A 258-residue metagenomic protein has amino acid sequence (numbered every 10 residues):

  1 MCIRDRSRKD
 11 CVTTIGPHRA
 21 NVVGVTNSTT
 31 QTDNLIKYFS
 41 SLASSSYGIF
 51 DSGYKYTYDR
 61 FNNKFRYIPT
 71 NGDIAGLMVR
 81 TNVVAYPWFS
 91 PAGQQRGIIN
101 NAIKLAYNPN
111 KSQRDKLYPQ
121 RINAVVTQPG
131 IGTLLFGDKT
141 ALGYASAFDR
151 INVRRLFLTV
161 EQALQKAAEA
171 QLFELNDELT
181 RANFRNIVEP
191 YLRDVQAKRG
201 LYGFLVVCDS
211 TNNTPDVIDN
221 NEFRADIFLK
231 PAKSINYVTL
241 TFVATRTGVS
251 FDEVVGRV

Functional and structural regions predicted by a protein language model:
R4-V258: Structured, hydrophobic secondary-structure cores that serve as assembly/anchoring elements
